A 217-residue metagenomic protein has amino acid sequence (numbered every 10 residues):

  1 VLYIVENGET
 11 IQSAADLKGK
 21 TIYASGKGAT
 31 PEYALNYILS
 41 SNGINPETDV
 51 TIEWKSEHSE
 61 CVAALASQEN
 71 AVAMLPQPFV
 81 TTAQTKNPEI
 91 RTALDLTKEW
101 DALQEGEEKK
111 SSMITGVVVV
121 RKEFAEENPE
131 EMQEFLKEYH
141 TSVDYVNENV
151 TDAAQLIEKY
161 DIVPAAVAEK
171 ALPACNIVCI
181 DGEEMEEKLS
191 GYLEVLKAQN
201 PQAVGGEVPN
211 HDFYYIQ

Functional and structural regions predicted by a protein language model:
V1-E47, I52-E53, A71, Q77 (+1 more regions): Short, glycine-/small- and polar/acidic-enriched structural segments that line small-molecule recognition paths
E9, A14, Y23-P31, E53 (+7 more regions): Extracytoplasmic/periplasmic, Sec-exported soluble proteins
D16, A63-A64, T82, A171 (+1 more regions): Well-formed, non-transmembrane alpha-helical positions, independent of function
K18, I114, P209: Residues that flank catalytic or metal-binding motifs in active/ligand-binding sites
S40-S56, E60, A64-A71, E89 (+2 more regions): A local structural motif
E53, S59-L156: Pocket-lining segment of extracytoplasmic ligand-binding domains
A125-Q199: Secondary-structure end/capping motifs
S190-Q217: Conserved C-terminal helix/tail region of periplasmic/extracytoplasmic solute-binding proteins
